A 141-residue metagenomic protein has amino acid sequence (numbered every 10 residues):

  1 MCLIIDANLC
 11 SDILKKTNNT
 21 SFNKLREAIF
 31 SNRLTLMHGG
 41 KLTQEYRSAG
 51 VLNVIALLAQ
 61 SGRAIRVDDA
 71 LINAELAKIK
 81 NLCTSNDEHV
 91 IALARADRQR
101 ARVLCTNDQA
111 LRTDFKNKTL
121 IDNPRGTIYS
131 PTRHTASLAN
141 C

Functional and structural regions predicted by a protein language model:
I4-I5, T17, S21-V51: PIN/NYN-family metal-dependent endoribonuclease catalytic core
A7, G40, N107-Q109: Residues immediately flanking
C10, T43, L111-R112: A generic structural signal for short hydrophobic patches within well-formed alpha-helices
S11-K15: Short N-terminal binding/cap micro-motifs at the start of the first secondary-structure element
N23-L25, A49-S61, L111-N123: Short, aromatic/basic amphipathic alpha-helical patches
T35-K80: Mobile, glycine- and charge-enriched loop segments and immediately flanking short secondary-structure elements within
I65-N117: Active-site neighborhoods of divalent-metal-dependent phosphate/nucleic-acid chemistry enzymes
R100-R102, Q109-C141: Acidic, PIN/NYN-like endoribonuclease modules and their adjacent C-terminal/linker elements
